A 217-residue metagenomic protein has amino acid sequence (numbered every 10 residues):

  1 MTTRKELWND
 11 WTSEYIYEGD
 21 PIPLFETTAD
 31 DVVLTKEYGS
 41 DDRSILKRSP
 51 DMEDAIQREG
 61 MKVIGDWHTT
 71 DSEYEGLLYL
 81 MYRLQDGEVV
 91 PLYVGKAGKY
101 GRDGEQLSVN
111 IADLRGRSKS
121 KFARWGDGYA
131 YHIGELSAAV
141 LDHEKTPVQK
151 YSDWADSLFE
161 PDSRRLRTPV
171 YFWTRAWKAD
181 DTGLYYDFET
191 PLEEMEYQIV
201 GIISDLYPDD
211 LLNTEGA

Functional and structural regions predicted by a protein language model:
M1-L92, A97-A217: Boundary/linker segments flanking structured domains
